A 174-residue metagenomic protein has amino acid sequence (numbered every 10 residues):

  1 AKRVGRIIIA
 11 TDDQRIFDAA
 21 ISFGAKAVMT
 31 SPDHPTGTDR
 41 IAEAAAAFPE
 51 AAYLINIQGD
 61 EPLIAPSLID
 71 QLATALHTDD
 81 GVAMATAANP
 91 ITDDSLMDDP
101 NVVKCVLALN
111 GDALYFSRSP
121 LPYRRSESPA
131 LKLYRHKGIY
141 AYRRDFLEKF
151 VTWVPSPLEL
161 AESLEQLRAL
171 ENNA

Functional and structural regions predicted by a protein language model:
A1-A10: N-terminal glycine-rich phosphate-binding loop and ensuing alpha1 helix
R3, F23-G24, N172: Short, structured coil segments at secondary-structure junctions
V4, E50-A51, D79-V82, A174: Short, high-confidence coil segments that cap the C-terminus of an alpha-helix and link into the following beta-strand
I8, Q14-T74: Short phosphate-binding loop-to-helix
A19, A44, F116, K149-F150 (+1 more regions): Residues that scaffold the ATP/ADP-binding catalytic core of kinase and kinase-like folds
A65-W153: Conserved core of the sugar-phosphate nucleotidyltransferase
F146-A174: A C-terminal functional module that forms or caps the active site or interfaces directly with catalytic machinery
